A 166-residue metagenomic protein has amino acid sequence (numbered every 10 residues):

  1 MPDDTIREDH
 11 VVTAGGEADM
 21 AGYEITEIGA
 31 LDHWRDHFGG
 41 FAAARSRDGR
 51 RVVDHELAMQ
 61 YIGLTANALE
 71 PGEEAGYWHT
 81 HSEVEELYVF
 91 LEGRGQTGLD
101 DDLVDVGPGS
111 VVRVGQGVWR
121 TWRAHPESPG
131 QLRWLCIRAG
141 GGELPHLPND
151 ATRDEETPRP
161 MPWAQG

Functional and structural regions predicted by a protein language model:
M1-I62, P148-G166: A short, N-terminal "cap"/entry segment at the start of jelly-roll beta-barrel domains of the cupin/DSBH fold
S46-V52, T65-S82: Conserved short histidine dyad/triad with adjacent acidic residue
M59-I62, S82-E85, F90-E92, G107 (+1 more regions): Short connector loops at helix/strand junctions that flank enzyme active sites, especially segments positioning acidic
Q60, G98-D102: Short strand-coil-strand connectors
A66-E70, T80-G98, A139: Short, conserved beta-strand element in jelly-roll/cupin
Y77, T97-G98, V114, R120-E127: Short beta-strand His + acidic residue motifs that chelate non-heme Fe in jelly-roll/DSBH and cupin folds
D101-G117: Short acidic-glycine-tyrosine-enriched beta hairpin
T121-G166: Double-stranded beta-helix
